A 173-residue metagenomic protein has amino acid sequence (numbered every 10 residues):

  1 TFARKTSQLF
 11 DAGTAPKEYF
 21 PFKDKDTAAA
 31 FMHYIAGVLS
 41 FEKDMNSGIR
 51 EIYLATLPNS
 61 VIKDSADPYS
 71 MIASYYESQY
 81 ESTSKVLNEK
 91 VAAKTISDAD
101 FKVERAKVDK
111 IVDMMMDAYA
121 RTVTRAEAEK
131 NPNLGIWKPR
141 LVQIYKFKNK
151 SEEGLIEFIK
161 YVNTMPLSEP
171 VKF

Functional and structural regions predicted by a protein language model:
T1-T14, F41-Y53, I111-V112, M116: Helix-turn-helix repeat elements of alpha-solenoid scaffolds
A3-T27, T56-S65, R121-L134: Flexible helix-coil transition and linker loops at the boundaries of alpha-helical arrays
A15-E18, A106, R121-F173: Terminal, low-structured helical/coil segments at or just beyond the last alpha-helical repeat
A15-P21, S78-A118, R125: Short coil/linker segments at helix-helix boundaries
K25, A30-M32, R50-E51, P68 (+3 more regions): The tetratricopeptide repeat
A29, Y34-L39, A55, I72 (+3 more regions): Structural register within alpha-helical repeat arrays
A30, M45, A66, F101 (+2 more regions): Solvent-exposed, acidic/flexible segments
G37-M45, A73, S78-N88, V123 (+1 more regions): Short coil/turn linking the two alpha-helices of tandem helical-hairpin repeats
